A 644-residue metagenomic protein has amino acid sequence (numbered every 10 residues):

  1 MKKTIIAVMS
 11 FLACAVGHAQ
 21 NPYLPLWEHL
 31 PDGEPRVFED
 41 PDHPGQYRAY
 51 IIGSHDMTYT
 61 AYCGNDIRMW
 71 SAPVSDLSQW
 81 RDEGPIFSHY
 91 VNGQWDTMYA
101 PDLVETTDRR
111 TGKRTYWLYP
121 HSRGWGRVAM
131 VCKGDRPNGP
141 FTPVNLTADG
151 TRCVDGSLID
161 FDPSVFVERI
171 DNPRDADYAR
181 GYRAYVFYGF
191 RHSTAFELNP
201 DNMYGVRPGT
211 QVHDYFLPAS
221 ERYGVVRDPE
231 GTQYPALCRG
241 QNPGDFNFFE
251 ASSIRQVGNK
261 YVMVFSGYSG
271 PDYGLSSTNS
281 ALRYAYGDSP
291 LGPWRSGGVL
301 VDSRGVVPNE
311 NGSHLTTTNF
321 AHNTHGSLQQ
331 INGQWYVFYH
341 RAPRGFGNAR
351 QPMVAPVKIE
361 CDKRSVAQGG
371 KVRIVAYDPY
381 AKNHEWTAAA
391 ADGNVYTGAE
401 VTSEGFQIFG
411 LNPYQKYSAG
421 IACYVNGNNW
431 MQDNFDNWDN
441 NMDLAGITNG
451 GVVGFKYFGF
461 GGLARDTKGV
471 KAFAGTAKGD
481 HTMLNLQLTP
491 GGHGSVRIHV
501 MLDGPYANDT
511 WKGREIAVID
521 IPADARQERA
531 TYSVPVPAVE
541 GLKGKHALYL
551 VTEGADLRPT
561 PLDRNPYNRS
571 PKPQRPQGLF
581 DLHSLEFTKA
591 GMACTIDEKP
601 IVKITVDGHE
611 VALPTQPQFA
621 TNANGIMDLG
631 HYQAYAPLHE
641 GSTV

Functional and structural regions predicted by a protein language model:
M1-T4: Positively charged n-region of N-terminal signal peptides that target proteins for export
I6-A7, T605: Residues marking helix boundaries in flexible regions
M9-H18: Hydrophobic h-region of N-terminal signal peptides that target proteins for export in Gram-negative bacteria
A19-K599, K603-G608, A612-A620, N624-D628: Carbohydrate-active catalytic/glycan-binding domains of CAZyme proteins, especially the secreted or lumenal ectodomains
Y632-A636: Short beta-strand segments of immunoglobulin-like
S642-V644: Append "Rare intracellular matches occur via the same short Y/T/C beta-strand/loop motifs
